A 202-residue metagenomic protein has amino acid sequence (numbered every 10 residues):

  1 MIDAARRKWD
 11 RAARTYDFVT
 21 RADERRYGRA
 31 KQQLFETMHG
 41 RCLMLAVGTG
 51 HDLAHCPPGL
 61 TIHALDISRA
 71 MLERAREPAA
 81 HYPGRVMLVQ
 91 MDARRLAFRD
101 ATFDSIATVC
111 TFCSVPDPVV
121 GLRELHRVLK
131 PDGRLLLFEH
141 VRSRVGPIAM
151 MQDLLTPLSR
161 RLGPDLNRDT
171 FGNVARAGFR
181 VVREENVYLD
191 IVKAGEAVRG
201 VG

Functional and structural regions predicted by a protein language model:
M1-G40, H51-H55, R74, M150-P157 (+1 more regions): Conserved class I S-adenosyl-L-methionine
D3, V19-D23, L136-A194: C-terminal alpha-helical "lid/dimerization" subdomain adjacent to the S-adenosyl-L-methionine
L43-R95: Class I SAM-dependent methyltransferase SAM/SAH-binding core
T61, D132-R134: Short glycine-centered segments of the SAM/dcSAM-binding site in methyltransferase folds
M91-I106: A short acidic, Gly/Pro-enriched loop at the edge of an enzyme's catalytic core that lines a small-molecule cofactor
S105-D117: A short SAM/SAH-binding and catalytic strip from SAM-dependent methyltransferases
V119-P131: A short glycine-rich, Lys/Arg-flanked "PGG" loop and its adjoining helix->strand segment in the class I
A194-G202: C-terminal lobe and adjacent flexible extensions of AdoMet/dcAdoMet transferase-like proteins
